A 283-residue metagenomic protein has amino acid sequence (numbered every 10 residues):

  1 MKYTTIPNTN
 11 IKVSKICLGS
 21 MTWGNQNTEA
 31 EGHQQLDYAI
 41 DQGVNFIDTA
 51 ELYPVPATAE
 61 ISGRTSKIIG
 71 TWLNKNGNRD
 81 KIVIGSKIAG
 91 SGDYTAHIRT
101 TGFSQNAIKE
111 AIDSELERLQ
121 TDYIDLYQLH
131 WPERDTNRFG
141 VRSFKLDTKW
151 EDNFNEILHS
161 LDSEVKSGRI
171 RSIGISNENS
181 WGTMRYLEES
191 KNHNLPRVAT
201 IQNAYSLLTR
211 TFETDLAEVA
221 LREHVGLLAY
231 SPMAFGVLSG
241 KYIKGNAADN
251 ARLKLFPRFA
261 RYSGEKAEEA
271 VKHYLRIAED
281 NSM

Functional and structural regions predicted by a protein language model:
M1-K87, N106, D122, S160 (+1 more regions): N-terminal binding-site loop/beta-alpha segment at the start of enzyme catalytic domains that lines or forms
T5, V13-C17, N45-F46, K81-G85 (+5 more regions): Structural preference for beta-strand elements that scaffold enzyme active sites
S20-A30, Y94-A107, S143-D152: Active-site mouth loops of central-metabolism enzymes
M21, L52-V55, L129-P132, E178 (+1 more regions): Flexible loop residues that form catalytic and substrate-binding hotspots at small-molecule/glycan-binding clefts
Y53-A57, G92-H97, T136-N137: A short acidic, helix-capping loop that chelates divalent metal ions and anchors anionic groups
K67-L73, I112-L116, L161, T183-K191: Short, well-ordered amphipathic alpha-helices
S104-Y123: An active-site-proximal structural segment forming one wall of the substrate-binding cleft that immediately precedes
P132-M283: Beta/alpha (TIM)-barrel catalytic core signal, keyed to glycine-rich beta->alpha loops juxtaposed to Asp/Glu that bind
